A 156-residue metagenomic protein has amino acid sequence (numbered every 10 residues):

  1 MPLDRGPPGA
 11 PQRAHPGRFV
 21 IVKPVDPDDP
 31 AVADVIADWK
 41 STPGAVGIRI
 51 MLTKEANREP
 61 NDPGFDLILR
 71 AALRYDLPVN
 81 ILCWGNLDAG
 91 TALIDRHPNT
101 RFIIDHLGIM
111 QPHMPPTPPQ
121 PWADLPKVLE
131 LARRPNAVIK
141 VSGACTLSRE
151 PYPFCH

Functional and structural regions predicted by a protein language model:
M1-P2, R18-D26, V46-T53, L77-V79: Divalent metal-dependent hydrolysis catalytic cores, especially in the metallo-beta-lactamase
L3-R5, D29-K40, G64, A123-D124: Short, acidic/polar
D4-F19, H156: Short, electropositive alpha-helical surface patch
G9-R13, A37, S41, R70 (+2 more regions): Surface-exposed alpha-helical segments enriched in charged/polar residues
G17, P43, R133: Structured loop/turn residues at beta-strand edges in well-structured enzyme cores
P27-D28, A56-N57, G85: Glycine-/small-residue-rich active-site loops that bind phosphorylated ligands and cofactors
I36-A56: Long, low-complexity, intrinsically disordered polar/charged segments
V46, E59-H156: Catalytic pocket-lining loop regions of alpha/beta-barrel enzymes, especially the amidohydrolase/enolase/GH5 lineages
